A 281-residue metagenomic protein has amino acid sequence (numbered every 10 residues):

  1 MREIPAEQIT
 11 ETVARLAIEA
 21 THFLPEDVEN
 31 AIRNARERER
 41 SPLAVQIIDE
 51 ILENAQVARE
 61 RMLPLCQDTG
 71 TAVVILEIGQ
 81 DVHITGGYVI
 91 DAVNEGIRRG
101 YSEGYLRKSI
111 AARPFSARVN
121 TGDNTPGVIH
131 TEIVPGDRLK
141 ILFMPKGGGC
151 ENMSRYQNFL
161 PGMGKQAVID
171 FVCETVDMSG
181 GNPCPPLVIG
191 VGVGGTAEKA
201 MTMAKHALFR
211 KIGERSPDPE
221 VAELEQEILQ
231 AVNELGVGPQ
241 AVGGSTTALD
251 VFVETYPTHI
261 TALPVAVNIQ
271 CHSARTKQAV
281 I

Functional and structural regions predicted by a protein language model:
M1-I281: Non-transmembrane, aqueous-exposed alpha-helical and coiled segments at domain scale
